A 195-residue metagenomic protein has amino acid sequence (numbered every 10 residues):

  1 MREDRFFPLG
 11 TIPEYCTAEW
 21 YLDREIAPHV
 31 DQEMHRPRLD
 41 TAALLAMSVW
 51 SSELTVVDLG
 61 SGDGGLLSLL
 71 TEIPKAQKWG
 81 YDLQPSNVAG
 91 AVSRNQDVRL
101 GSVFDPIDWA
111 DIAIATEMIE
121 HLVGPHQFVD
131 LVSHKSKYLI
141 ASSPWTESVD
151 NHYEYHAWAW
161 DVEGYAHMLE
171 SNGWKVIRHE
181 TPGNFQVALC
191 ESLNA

Functional and structural regions predicted by a protein language model:
M1-W109, T116, P125-H134, W145 (+2 more regions): Conserved N-terminal segment of class I S-adenosyl-L-methionine
L122: Catalytic P-loop NTPase motifs of RecA-like helicase/translocase cores
Y138: Short glycine-centered segments of the SAM/dcSAM-binding site in methyltransferase folds
A141-S143: Acidic carboxylate diad motif detector
